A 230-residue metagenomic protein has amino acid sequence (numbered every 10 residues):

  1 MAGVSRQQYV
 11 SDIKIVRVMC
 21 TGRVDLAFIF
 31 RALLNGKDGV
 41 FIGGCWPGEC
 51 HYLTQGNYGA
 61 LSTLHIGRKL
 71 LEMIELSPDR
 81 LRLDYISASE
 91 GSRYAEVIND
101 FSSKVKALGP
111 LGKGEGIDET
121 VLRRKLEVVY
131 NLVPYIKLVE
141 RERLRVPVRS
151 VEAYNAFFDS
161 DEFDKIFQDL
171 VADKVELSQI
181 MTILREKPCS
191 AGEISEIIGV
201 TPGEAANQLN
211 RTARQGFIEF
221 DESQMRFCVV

Functional and structural regions predicted by a protein language model:
M1-N210, C228: Iron-sulfur-associated redox domains of electron-transfer enzymes in respiratory and anaerobic energy metabolism
A213-Q224: A short, conserved structural fragment
Q224-V230: Minor-groove-contacting beta-hairpin "wing" of winged helix-turn-helix DNA-binding domains
